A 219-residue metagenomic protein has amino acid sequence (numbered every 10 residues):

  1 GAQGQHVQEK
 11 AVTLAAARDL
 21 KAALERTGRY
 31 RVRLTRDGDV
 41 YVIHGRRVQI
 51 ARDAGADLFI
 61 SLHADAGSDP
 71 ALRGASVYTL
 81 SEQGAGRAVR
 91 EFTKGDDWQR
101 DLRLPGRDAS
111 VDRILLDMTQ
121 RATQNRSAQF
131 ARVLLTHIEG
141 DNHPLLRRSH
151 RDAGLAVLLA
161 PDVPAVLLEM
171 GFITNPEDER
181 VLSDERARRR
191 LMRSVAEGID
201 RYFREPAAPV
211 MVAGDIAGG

Functional and structural regions predicted by a protein language model:
G1-D108, R121-R132, R189, V212-G219: Catalytic-core regions of hydrolytic enzymes
S68, L116-A217: Active-site-adjacent mobile loop/cap segments within catalytic or ligand-binding domains
S110-I114: Short, basic/glycine-rich phosphate-binding loops at helix/coil junctions that contact nucleotide phosphates
